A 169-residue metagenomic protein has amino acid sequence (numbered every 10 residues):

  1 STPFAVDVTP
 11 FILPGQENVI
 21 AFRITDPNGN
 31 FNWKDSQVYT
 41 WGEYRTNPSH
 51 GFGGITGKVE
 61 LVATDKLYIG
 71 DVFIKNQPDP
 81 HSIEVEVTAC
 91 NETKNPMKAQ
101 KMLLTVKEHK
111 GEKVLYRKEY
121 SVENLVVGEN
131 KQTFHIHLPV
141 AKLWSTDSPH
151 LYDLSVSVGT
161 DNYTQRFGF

Functional and structural regions predicted by a protein language model:
S1-I69, E92-T93, F167: Accessory beta-strand-rich segments of carbohydrate-active enzymes
T2-V6, G128-I136: Short strand-edge motifs at loop-to-beta-strand transitions and within beta-strands of extracellular beta-rich domains
D7-F11, K118-L125, A141-K142: Beta-strand-rich interaction surfaces with strong enrichment in secreted/lumenal proteins
I12-E17, N30-F31, P96-K98, L138-D153: Short glycine/proline/serine/threonine-rich loop/turn segments at secondary-structure transition edges
A21-R23, D153-S157: Extracellular recognition modules
A63-N95: Surface beta-strand/loop "capping" patches
V72-F73, S155-F169: N-terminal carbohydrate-binding accessory modules
S82-E123, N130-F134: Beta-strand-rich binding/interaction modules
